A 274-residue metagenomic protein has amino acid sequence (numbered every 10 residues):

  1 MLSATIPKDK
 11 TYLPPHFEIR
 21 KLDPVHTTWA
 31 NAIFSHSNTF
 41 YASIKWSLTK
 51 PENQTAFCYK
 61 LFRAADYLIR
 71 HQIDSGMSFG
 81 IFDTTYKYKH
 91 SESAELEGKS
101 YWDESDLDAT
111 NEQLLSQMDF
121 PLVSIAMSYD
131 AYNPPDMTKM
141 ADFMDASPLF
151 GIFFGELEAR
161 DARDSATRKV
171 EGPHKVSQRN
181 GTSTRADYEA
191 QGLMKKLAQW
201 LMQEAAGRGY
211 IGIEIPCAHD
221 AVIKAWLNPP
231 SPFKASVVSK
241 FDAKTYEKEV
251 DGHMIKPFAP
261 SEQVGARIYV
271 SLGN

Functional and structural regions predicted by a protein language model:
M1-P14: Short acidic N-proximal helix/loop "leader" segments that mark the beginning of a domain or an inter-domain linker
E18-A32, N38: A short beta-loop-alpha structural element at the N-terminal edge of CoA-dependent acyl/N-acetyltransferase catalytic
I44-S78, F82-Q113, M254-I255: Active-site rim helix/loop that mediates acceptor-substrate recognition in acyltransferases
I69, M77-G80, I125, V176 (+2 more regions): Short hydrophobic/aromatic beta-strand element in the GNAT-like acyltransferase core that lines or flanks the acyl-donor
K87-G181, D242-A259: Conserved acyl-donor/pantetheine-binding loop and adjacent beta-alpha core of acyl/acetyltransferases and related
K175-Q178, Q203-H219: Conserved GNAT acetyl-CoA-binding A-motif
R179-T184, E189-Q203, I215: Conserved acetyl-CoA-binding loop-helix of GNAT-fold acetyltransferases
G207, A218-H253: Conserved active-site alpha-helix within GNAT-family acetyltransferase domains
